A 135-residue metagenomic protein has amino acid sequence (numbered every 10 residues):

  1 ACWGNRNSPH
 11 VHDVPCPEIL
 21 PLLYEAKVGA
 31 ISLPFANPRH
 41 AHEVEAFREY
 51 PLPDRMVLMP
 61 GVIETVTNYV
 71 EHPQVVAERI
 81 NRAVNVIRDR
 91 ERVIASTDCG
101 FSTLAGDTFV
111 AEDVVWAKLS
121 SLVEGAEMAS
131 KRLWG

Functional and structural regions predicted by a protein language model:
A1-G135: Domain-level signal for soluble alpha/beta catalytic cores
